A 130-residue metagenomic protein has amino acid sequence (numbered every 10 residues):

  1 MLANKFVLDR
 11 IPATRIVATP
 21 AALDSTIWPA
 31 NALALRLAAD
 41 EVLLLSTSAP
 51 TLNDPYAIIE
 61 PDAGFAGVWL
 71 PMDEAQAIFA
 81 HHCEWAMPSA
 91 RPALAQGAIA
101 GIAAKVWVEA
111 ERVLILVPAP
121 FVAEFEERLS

Functional and structural regions predicted by a protein language model:
M1-S130: Basic, glycine/lysine-rich polyanion-binding surfaces/domains
